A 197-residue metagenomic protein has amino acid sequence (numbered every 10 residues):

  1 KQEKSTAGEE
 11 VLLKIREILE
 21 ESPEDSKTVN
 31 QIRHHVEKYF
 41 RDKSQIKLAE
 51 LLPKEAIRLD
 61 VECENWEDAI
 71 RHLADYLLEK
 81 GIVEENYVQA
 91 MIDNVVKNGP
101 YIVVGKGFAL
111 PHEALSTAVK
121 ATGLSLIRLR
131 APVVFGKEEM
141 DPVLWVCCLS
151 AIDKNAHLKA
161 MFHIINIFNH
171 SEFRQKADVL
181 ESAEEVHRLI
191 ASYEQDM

Functional and structural regions predicted by a protein language model:
K1-M197: Cytosolic covalent-transfer regions centered on His/Cys nucleophiles that carry phosphoryl or persulfide groups
